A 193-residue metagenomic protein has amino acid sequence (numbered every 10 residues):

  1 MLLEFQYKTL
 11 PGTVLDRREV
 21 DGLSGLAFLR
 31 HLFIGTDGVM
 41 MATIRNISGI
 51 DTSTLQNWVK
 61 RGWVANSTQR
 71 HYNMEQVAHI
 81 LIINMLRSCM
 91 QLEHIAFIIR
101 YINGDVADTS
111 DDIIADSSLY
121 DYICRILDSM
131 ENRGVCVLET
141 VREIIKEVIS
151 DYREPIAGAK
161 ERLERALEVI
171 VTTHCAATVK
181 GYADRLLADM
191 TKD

Functional and structural regions predicted by a protein language model:
M1-N103: Basic helix-turn-helix/winged-helix DNA-binding cores and closely related short helical interaction motifs
Y101-D193: Intrinsically disordered, low-complexity, charge-dense segments enriched in Lys/Arg and Glu/Asp interspersed
